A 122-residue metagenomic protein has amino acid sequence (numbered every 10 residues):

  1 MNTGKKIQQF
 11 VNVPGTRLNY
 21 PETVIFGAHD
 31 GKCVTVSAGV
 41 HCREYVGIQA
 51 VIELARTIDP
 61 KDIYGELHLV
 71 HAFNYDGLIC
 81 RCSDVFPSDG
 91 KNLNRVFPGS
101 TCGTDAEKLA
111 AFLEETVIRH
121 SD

Functional and structural regions predicted by a protein language model:
M1-D122: Structured catalytic-domain cores with a bias toward divalent-metal coordination
